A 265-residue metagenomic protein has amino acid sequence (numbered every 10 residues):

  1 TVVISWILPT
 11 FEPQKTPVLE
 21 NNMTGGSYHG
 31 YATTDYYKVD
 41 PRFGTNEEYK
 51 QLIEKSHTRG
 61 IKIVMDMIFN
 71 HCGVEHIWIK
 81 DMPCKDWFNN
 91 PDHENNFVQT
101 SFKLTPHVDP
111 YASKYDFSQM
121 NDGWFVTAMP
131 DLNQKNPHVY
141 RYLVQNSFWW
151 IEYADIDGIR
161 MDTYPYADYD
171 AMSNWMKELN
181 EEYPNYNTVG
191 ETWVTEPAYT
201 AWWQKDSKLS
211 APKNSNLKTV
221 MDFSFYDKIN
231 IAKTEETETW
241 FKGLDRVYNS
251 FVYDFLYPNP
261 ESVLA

Functional and structural regions predicted by a protein language model:
T1-W6, V64-D66, R160, V189-G190 (+1 more regions): A structural signal for short, well-ordered beta-strand segments and their strand-loop junctions that often border
V2-F148, Y153, M172-E181, A198-Y199 (+3 more regions): Substrate-binding/active-site clefts of carbohydrate-active enzymes
H71, N146-F148, E152-V263: Active-site-proximal helices and loops of the catalytic beta/alpha 8
